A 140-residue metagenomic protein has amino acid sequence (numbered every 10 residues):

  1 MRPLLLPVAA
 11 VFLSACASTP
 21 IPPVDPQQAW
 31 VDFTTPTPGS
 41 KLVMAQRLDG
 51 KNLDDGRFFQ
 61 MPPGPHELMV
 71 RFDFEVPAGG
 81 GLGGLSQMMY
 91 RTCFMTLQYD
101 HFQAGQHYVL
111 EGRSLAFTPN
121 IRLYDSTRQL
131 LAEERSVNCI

Functional and structural regions predicted by a protein language model:
M1-A17: Sec-dependent bacterial lipoprotein signal peptides
C16-I140: Short loop/turn and low-complexity linker motifs enriched in small/turn-promoting residues
